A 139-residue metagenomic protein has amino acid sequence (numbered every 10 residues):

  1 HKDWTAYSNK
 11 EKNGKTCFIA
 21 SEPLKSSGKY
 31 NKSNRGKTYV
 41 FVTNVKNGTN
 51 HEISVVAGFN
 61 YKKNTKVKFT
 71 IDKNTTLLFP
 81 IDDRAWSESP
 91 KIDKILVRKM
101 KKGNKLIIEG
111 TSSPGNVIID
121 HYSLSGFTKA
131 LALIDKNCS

Functional and structural regions predicted by a protein language model:
H1-S139: A generic "folded-domain core" signal
